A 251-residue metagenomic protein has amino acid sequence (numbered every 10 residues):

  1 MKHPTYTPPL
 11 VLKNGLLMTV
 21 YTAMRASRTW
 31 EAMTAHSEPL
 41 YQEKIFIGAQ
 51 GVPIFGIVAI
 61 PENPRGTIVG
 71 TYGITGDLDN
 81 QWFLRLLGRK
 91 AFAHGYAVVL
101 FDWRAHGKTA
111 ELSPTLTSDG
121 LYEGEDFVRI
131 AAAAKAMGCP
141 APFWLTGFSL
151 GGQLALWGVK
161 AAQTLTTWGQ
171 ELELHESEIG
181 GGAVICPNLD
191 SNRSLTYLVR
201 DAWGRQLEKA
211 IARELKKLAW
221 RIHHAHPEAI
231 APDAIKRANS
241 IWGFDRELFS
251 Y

Functional and structural regions predicted by a protein language model:
M1-A32: N-terminal presequences and immediately downstream first alpha-helices
T22-N63: N-terminal cap/lid segment of alpha/beta-hydrolase-fold proteins
K44, V69, V99, W144-T146 (+1 more regions): Hydrophobic/aromatic beta-strand patches that form the interior of the parallel beta-sheet core in alpha/beta enzyme
I54-F55, D79, N192-S194: Short helix/loop capping segments that flank catalytic or ligand/cofactor-binding pockets
A59-L112: Short, surface-exposed "cap/lid" segments of acyl-processing enzymes
N80-Q81, K90, H106-W144: Catalytic nucleophile-loop/oxyanion-hole region of alpha/beta-hydrolase and closely related hydrolase-like folds
R85, R89, V128, L156-K160: Short, hydrophobic alpha-helix immediately C-terminal to the catalytic nucleophile
W144-Y251: Alpha/beta-hydrolase-fold enzymes
